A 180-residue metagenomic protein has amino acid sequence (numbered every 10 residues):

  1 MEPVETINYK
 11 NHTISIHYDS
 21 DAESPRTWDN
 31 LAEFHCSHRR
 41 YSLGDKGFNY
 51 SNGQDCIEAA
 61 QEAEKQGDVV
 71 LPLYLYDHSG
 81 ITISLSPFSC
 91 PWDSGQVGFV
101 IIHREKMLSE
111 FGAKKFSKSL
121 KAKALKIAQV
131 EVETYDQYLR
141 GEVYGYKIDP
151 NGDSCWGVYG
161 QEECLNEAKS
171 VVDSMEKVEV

Functional and structural regions predicted by a protein language model:
M1-V180: Acidic interaction surfaces
